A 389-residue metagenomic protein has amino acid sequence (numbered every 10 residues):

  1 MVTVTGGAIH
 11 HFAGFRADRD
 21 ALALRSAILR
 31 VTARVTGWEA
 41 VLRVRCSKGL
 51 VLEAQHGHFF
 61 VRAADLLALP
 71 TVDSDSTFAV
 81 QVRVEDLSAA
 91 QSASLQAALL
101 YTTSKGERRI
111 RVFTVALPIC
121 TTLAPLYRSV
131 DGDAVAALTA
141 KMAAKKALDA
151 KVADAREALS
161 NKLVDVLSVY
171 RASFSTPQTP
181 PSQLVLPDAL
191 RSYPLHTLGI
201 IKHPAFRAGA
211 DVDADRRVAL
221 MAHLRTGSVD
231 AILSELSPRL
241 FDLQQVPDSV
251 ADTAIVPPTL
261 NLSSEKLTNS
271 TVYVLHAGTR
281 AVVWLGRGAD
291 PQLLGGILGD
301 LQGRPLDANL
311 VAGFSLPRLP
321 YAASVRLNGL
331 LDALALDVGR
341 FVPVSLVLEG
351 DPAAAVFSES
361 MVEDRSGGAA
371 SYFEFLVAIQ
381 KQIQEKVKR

Functional and structural regions predicted by a protein language model:
M1-R389: Extended acidic, low-complexity intrinsically disordered regions
